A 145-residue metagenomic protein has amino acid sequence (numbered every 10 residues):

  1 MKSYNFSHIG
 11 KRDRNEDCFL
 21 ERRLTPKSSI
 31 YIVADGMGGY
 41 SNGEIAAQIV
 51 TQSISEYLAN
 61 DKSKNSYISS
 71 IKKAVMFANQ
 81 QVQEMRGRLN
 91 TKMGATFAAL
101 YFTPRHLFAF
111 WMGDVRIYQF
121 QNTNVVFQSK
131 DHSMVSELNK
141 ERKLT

Functional and structural regions predicted by a protein language model:
M1-T145: PP2C/PPM-type serine/threonine phosphatase catalytic domain
